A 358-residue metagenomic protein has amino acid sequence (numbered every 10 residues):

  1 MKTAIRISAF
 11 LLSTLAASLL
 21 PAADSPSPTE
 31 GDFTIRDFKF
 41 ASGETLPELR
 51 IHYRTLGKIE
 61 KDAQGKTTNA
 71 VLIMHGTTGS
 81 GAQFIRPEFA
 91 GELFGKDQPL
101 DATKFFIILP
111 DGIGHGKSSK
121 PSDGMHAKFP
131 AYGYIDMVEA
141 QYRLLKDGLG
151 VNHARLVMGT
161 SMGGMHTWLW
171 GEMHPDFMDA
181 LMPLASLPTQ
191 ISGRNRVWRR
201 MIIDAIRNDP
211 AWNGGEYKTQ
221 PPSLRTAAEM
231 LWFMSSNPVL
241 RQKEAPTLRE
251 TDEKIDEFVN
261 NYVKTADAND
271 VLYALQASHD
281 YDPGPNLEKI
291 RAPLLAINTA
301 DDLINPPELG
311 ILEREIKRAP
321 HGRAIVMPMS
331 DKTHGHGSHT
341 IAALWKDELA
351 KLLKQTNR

Functional and structural regions predicted by a protein language model:
R54-D123: N-terminal cap/lid subdomain of alpha/beta-hydrolase-fold enzymes
E92-F94, Q98-G148, R194-N195, R199-A211 (+1 more regions): Cap/lid segment of the alpha/beta-hydrolase catalytic domain
A154-S192: Conserved hydrolase catalytic core segment
F177-N261: Alpha/beta-hydrolase-fold enzymes
D270-N286: Active-site nucleophile elbow and catalytic-triad environment of alpha/beta-hydrolase enzymes
I290, A296-N298: Short beta-strand/loop motif that positions the catalytic acidic residue of the alpha/beta-hydrolase fold
L303-L309: Conserved alpha/beta-hydrolase "acid-adjacent" motif
G322-R358: Catalytic active-site module of serine/aspartate enzymes centered on a nucleophile-bearing elbow/loop
